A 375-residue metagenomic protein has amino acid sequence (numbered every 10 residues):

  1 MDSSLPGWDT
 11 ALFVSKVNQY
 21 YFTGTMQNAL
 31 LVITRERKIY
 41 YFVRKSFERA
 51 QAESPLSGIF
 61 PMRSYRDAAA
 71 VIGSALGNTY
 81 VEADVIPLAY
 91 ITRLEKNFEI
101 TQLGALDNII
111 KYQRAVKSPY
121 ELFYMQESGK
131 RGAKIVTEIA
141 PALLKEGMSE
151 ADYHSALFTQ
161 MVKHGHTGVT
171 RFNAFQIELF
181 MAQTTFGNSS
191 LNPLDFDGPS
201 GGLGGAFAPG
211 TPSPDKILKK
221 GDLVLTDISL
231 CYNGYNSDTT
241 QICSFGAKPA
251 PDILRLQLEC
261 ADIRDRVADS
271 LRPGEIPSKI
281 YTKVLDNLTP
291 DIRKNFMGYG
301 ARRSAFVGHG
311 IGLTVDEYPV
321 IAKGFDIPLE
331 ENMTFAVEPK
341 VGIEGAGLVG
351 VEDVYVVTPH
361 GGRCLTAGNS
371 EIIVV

Functional and structural regions predicted by a protein language model:
M1-V375: Active-site neighborhoods and metal-handling regions in enzymes and metal-associated proteins
